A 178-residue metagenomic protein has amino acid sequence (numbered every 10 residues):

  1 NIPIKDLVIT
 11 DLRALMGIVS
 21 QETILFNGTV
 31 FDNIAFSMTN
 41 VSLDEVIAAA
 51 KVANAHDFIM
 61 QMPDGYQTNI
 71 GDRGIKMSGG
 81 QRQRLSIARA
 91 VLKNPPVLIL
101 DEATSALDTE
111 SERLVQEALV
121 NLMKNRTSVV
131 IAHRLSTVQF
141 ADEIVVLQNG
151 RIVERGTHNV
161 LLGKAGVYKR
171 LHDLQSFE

Functional and structural regions predicted by a protein language model:
I4, T10-A35, N40, D44-A55 (+2 more regions): ABC-family ATPase nucleotide-binding domain "signature/switch" substructure
I59: Nucleotide-activated donor-binding/catalytic signature segment of Leloir-type glycosyltransferases, i.e., the conserved
